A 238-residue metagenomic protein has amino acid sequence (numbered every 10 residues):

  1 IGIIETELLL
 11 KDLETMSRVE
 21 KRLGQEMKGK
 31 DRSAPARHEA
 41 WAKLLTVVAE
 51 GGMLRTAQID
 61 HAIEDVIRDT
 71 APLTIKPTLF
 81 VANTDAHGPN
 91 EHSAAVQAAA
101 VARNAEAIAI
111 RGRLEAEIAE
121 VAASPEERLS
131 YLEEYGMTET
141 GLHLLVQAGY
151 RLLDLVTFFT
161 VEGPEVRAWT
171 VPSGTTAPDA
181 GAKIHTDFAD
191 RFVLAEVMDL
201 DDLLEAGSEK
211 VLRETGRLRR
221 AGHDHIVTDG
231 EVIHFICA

Functional and structural regions predicted by a protein language model:
I1-L9: Conserved P-loop NTPase nucleotide-binding/switch module
L13-V19: Conserved phosphoryl-transfer catalytic core
V19-A238: C-terminal-of-GTPase-core extension/linker across diverse P-loop GTPases
